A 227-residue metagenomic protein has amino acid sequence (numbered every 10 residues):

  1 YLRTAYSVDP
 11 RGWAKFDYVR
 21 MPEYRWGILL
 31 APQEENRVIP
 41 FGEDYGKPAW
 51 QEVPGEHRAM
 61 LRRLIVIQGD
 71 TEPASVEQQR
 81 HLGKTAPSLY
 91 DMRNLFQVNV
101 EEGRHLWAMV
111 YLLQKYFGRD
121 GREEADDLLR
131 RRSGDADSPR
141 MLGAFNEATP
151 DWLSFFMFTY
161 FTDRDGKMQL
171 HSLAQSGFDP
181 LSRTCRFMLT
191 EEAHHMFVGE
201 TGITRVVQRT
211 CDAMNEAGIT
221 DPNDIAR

Functional and structural regions predicted by a protein language model:
Y1-R93, K115-T149, L153, R227: Terminal targeting/low-complexity segments that flank the catalytic cores of oxidoreductases
Q68-V76, V98-L113, R131-S138, T159-G166 (+1 more regions): Alpha-helical transition-metal enzyme core signature, strongest for iron centers
R93-Q97, R183-R186: Short, charged, amphipathic alpha-helical segments
Y116-F117, G202-R209: C-terminal transmembrane helix end/exit motif
A148-H194: Internal, conserved structured core segments that host functional sites
Q208-R227: C-terminal, helix-dominated tail/subdomain
